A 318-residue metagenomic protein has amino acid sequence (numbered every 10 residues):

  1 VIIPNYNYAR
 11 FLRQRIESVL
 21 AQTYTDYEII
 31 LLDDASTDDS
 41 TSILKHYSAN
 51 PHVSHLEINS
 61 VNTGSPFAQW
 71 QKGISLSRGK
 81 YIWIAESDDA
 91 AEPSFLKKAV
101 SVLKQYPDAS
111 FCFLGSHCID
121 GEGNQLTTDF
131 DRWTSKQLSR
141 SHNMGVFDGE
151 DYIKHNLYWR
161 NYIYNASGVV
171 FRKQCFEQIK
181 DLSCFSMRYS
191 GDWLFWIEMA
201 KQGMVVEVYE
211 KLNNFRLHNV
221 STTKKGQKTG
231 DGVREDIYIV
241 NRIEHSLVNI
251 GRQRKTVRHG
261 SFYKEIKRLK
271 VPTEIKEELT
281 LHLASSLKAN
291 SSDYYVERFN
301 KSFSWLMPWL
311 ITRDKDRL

Functional and structural regions predicted by a protein language model:
Y8-A21: Short, well-formed alpha-helical segments that are part of the catalytic scaffolds of diverse glycosyltransferases
R13, D38-H46, A90, S94: Acidic helix N-cap motif at the loop->helix transition within catalytic regions of sugar-transfer enzymes
S18, T25, D33-S42, V61-T63 (+1 more regions): A conserved acidic beta->alpha catalytic loop
N59-S77, A90, K98: Glycine-rich, basic loop-to-helix element that forms the pyrophosphate-binding segment of sugar-nucleotide handling
I82: Short aromatic/hydrophobic "clamp" motif used to bind/position activated sugar donors
E92, L114, T134-D236: Conserved nucleotide-sugar donor-binding catalytic segment
S94-S135: Conserved donor NDP-sugar-binding/catalytic core segment of glycosyltransferases
H245, K264-L318: Membrane-interface aromatic/basic loop that binds lipid-linked glycans or pyrophosphate carriers, typified by
